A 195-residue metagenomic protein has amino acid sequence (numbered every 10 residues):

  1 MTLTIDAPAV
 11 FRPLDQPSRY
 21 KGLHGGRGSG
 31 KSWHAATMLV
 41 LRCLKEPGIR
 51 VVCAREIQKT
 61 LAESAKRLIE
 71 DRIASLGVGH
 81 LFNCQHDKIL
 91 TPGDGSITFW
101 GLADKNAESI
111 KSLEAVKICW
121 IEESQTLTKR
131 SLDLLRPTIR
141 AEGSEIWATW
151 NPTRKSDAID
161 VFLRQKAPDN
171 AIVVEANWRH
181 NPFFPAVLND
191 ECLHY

Functional and structural regions predicted by a protein language model:
M1-Y195: Phosphate/NTP-binding elements of NTP-utilizing enzymes
